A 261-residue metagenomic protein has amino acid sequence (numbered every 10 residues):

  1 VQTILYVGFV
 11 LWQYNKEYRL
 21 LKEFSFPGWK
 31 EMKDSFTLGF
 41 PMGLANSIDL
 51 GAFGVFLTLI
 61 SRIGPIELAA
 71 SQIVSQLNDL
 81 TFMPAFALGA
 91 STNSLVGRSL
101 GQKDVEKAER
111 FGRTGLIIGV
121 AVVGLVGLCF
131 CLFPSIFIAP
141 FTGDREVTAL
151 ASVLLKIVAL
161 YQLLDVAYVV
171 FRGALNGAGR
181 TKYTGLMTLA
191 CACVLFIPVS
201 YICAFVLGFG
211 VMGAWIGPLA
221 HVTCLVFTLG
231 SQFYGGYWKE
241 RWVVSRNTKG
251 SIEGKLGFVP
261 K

Functional and structural regions predicted by a protein language model:
V1-F40, V96-Y161, A204-K261: Short alpha-helical transmembrane segments in multi-pass integral membrane proteins
V1-V7, F86-G89, V158-G177, Y183-A192 (+2 more regions): Short runs within selected transmembrane alpha-helices of multi-pass transporters and secretion channels
V7, G54-L59, L80, L128 (+4 more regions): Alpha-helical transmembrane segments of multipass membrane proteins
D34-N46, L50, G54, T58 (+3 more regions): Residue-level signature of transmembrane alpha-helical cores of multipass secondary-active transporters and flippases
T37-L38, L80-T81, N93, C131 (+2 more regions): Hydrophobic alpha-helical transmembrane segments of integral membrane proteins, especially lipid-exposed positions
M42, N46, G54, T58 (+6 more regions): Transmembrane alpha-helix boundary and packing residues in multipass membrane permease domains and related
S47-V74, L80, R98, I136-R145 (+1 more regions): Helix-terminus/linker motif at the lipid-water interface of multi-pass membrane proteins
L57, A70-P134, V166-M187: Small-residue-rich hydrophobic transmembrane alpha-helices
